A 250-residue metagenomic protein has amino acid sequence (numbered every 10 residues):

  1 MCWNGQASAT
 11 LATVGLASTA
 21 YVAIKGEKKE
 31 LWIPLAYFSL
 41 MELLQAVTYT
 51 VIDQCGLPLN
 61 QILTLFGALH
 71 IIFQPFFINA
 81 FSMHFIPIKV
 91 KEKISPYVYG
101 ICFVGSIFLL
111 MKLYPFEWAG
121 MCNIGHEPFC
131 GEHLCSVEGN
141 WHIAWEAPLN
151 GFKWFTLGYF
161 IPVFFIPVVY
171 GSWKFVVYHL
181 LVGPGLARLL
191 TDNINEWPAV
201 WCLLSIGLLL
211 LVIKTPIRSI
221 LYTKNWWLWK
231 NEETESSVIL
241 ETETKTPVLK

Functional and structural regions predicted by a protein language model:
M1-L16: Hydrophobic transmembrane alpha-helical segments in integral membrane proteins
A17-Y21, H133-L189: Alpha-helical transmembrane segments in multipass membrane proteins, preferentially the mid-helix core
T19-A20, L44-P58, L65-G100, L109-M111: Internal transmembrane alpha-helix with an interfacial aromatic "cap," most often the third helix
G26-L35, K93-Y97, G171-L181, A199: Membrane-interfacial loop-to-transmembrane alpha-helix junctions, especially the N-terminal start
I33-T48: Hydrophobic alpha-helical transmembrane segments of multi-pass membrane proteins
V47-C55, M111-W118, A187-I194: Juxtamembrane "helix-exit" motif on the non-cytosolic side of transmembrane helices
F81-I161: Membrane-proximal helix-loop-helix units in multi-pass membrane proteins
P167-L249: C-terminal transmembrane-bundle signature of multipass membrane proteins, characterized by strong activation on
